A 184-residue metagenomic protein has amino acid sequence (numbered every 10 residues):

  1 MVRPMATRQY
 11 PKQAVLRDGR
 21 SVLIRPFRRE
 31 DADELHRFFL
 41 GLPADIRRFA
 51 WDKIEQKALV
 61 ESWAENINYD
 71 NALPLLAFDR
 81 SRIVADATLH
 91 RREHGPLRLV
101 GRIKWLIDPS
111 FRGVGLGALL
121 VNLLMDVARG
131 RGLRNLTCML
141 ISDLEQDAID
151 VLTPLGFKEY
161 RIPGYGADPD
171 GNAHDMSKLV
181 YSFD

Functional and structural regions predicted by a protein language model:
M1-D18: Short acidic N-proximal helix/loop "leader" segments that mark the beginning of a domain or an inter-domain linker
V22-E34: A short beta-loop-alpha structural element at the N-terminal edge of CoA-dependent acyl/N-acetyltransferase catalytic
R29, R37-W51: Helix-loop element at the rim of GNAT/NAT acetyltransferase active sites that forms part of the acceptor-substrate
D52-L99, K104-D108, S182-D184: Acetyl-CoA-dependent GNAT
D108-S110, V114, D143-L144: Active-site acidic-Proline motif in GNAT/NAT acetyltransferases
F111, G115-L123: Conserved acetyl-CoA pyrophosphate-binding loop and the N-cap/start of the following alpha-helix in GNAT-like
V121, A128-I141: Conserved GNAT acetyl-CoA-binding A-motif
M139-I141, T153-D175: Conserved catalytic-core motifs of GNAT/GCN5-like acyltransferases
